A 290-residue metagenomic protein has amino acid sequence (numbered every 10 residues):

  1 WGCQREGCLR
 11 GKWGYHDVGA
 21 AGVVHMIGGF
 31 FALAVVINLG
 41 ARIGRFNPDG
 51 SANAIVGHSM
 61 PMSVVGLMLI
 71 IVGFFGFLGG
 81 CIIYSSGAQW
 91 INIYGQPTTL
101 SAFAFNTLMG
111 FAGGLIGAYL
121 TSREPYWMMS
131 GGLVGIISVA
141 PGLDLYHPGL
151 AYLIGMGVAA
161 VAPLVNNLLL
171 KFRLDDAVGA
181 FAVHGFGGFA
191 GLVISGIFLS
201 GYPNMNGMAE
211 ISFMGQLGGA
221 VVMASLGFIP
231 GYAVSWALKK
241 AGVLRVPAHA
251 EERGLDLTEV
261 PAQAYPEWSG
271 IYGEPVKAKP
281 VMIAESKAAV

Functional and structural regions predicted by a protein language model:
W1-V290: Hydrophobic alpha-helical transmembrane bundles of multi-pass membrane proteins
